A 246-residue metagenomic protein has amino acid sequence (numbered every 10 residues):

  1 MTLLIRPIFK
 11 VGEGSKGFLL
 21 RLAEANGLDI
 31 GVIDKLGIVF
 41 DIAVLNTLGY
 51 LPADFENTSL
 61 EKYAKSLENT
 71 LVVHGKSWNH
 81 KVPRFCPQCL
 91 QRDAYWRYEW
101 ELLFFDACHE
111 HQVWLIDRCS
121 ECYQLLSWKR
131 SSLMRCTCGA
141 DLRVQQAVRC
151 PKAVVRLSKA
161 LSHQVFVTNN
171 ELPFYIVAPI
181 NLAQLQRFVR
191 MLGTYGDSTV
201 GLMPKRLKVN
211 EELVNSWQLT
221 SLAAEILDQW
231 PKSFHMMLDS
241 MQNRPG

Functional and structural regions predicted by a protein language model:
M1-G246: Basic, alpha-helical nucleic-acid-binding regions used in initiation and control of genome expression
